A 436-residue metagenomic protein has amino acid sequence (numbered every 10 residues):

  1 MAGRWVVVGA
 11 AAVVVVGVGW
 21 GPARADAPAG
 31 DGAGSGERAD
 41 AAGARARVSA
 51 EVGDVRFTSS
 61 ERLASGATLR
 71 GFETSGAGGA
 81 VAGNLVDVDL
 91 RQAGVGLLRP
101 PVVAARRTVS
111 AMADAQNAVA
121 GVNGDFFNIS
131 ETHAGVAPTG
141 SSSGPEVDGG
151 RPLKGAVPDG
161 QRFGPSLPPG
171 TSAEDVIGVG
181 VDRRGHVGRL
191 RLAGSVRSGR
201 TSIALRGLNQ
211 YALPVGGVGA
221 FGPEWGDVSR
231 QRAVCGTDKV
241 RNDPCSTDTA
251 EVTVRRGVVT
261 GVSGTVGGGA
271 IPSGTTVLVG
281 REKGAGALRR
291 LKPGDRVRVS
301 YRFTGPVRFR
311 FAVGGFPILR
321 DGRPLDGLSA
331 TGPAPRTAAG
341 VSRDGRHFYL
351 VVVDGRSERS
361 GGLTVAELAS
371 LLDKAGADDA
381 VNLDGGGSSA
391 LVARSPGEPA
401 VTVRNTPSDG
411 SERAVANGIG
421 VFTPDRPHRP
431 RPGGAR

Functional and structural regions predicted by a protein language model:
A2-A10, V14-R436: Gly/Ser/Thr/Pro-rich low-complexity, intrinsically disordered segments
